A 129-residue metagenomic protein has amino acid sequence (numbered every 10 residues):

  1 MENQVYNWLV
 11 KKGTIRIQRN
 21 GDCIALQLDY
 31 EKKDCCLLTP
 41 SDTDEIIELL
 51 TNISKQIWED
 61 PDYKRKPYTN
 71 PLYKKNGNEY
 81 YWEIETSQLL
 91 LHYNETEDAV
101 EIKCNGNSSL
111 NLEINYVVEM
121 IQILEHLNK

Functional and structural regions predicted by a protein language model:
M1-K129: Positively charged, low-complexity terminal tracts and the immediately adjacent first secondary-structure elements
